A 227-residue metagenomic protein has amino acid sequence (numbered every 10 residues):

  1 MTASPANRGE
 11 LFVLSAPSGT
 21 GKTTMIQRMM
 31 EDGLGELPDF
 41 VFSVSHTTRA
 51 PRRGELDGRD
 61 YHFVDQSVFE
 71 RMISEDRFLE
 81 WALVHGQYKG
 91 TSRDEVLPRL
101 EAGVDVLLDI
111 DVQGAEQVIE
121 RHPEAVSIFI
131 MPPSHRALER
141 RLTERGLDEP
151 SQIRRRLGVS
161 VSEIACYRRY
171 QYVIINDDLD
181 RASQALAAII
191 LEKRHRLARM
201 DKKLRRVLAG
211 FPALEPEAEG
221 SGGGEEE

Functional and structural regions predicted by a protein language model:
M1-F12, E36: Extreme N-terminal, non-catalytic leader segments that precede Walker-type/kinase nucleotide-binding cores
T2-P5, L147, S162-E227: NTP-dependent small-molecule kinase module
S15-P17: P-loop (Walker A) phosphate-binding loop of NTP-binding proteins
K22: Conserved lysine of the Walker
M25-Q27: Post-Walker A alpha-helix
E31-F42: Post-Walker A helix-loop "phosphate-sensing" segment adjacent to the P-loop in P-loop NTPases
S45-V106, Q113-E116: ATP-dependent small-molecule kinase phosphotransfer cores that center on conserved nucleotide phosphate-binding segments
V106-D111, E120-R145, I175-N176: Conserved phosphate-donor/acceptor-positioning beta-strand/loop module used by diverse small-molecule
